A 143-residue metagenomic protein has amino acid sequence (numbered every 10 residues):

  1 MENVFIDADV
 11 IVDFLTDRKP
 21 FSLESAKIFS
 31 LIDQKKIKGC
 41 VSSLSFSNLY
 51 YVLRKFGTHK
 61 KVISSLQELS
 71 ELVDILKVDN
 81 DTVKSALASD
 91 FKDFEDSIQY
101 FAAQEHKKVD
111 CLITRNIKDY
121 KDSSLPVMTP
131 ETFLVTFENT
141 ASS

Functional and structural regions predicted by a protein language model:
M1-C40, R54-K61, D122, M128 (+1 more regions): Short, well-structured N-terminal submotif of metal-dependent ribonuclease cores
V10-V12, T16, Y51, D96-A102: Hydrophobic side chains within alpha-helical segments
A26, L44-N48, V52-T82: Active-site-proximal, substrate-binding regions of enzyme catalytic domains and RNA-binding/basic surfaces
E71, S123-S124: Short, structured coil segments at secondary-structure junctions
D74-I117: Active-site neighborhoods of divalent-metal-dependent phosphate/nucleic-acid chemistry enzymes
L76-V78, V127-P130: Short acidic-hydrophobic, aromatic-tinged amphipathic segments that line or gate anion-handling sites
